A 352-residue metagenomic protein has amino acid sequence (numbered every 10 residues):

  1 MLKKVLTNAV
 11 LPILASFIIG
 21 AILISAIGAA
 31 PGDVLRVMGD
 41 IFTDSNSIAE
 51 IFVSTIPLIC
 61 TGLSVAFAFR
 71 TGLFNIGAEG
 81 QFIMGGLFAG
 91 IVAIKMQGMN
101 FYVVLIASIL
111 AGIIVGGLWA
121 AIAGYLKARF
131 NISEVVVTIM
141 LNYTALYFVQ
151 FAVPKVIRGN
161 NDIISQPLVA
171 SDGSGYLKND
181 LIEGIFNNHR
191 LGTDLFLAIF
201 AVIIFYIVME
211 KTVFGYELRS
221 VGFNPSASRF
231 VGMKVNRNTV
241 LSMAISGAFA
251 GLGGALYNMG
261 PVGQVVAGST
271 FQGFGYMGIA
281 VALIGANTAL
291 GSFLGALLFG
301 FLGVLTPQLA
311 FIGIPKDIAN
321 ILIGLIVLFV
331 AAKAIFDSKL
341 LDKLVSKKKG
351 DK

Functional and structural regions predicted by a protein language model:
M1-A15, A21-I22, F223, F230 (+2 more regions): Cytosolic-side transmembrane-helix boundaries in multi-pass membrane proteins
I22-S25, V37-M96, I109, I113-I132 (+2 more regions): Single transmembrane alpha-helix segments in multi-pass membrane proteins
A29-D33, F69-F88, L126-V137, G263-Y276 (+3 more regions): Short, non-helical or kinked segments that cap or interrupt transmembrane helices
S45, E134, T138-K211, K348-D351: Transmembrane helix-bundle core of multi-pass membrane transporters and related energy-transducing complexes
T55-A66, Q81, L87, G117-A121 (+7 more regions): Hydrophobic alpha-helical segments embedded in the membrane of multi-pass proteins
E134-V136, I163, G192-L197, S269-F274 (+1 more regions): Loop-to-transmembrane alpha-helix initiation sites
L181-Q264, A289, L294: Helix-loop-helix "hairpin" substructures at the membrane interface of multi-pass membrane proteins
A244-A250, G254-G324: Transmembrane alpha-helical segments in multi-pass inner-membrane proteins
